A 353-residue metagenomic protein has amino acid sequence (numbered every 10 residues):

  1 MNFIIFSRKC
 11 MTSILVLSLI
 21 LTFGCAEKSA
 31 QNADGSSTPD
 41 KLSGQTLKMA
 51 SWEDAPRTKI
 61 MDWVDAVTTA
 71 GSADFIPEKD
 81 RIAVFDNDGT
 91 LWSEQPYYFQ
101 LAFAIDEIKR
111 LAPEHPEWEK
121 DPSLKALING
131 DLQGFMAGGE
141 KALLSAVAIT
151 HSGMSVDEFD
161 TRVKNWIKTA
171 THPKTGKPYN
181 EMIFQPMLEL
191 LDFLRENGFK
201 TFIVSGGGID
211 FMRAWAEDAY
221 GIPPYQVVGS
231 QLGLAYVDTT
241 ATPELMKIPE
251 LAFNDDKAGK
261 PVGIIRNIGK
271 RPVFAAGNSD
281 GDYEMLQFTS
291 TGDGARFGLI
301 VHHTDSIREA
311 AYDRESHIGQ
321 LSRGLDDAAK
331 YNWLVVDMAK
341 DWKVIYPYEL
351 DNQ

Functional and structural regions predicted by a protein language model:
N2-I14: Bacterial N-terminal signal peptides that target proteins for export
L21-G24: C-terminal motif of bacterial Sec signal peptides marking the signal peptidase cleavage site
A26-K28: Bacterial signal peptide processing site
A30-S51, K59, D65, D80 (+2 more regions): C-terminal cap/substrate-recognition subdomain and adjoining C-terminal extension of metal-dependent phosphatase-like
W63-I82, Q95-P96: N-terminal carbohydrate-binding/catalytic regions of secreted carbohydrate-active enzymes
R81-Q95, L286: Asp-based phosphoryl-transfer active-site loop
E94-Y97, A102-I105, A214-W215, F288: Short, solvent-exposed loop/turn and secondary-structure capping segments
Y97, A102-E181, Q185: A metal-dependent, Asp-based hydrolase signature
